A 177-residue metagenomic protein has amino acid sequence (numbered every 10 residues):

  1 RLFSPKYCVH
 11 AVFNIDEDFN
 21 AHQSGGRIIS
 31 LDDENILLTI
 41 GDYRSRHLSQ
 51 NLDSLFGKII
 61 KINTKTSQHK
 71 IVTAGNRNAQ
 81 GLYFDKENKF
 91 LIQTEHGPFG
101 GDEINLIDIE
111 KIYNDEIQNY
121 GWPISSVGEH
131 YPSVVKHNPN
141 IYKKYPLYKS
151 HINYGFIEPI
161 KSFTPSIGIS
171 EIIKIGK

Functional and structural regions predicted by a protein language model:
L2-S30: Asp-box/WD-like beta-propeller blade repeats and closely related beta-sheet repeat scaffolds
N14-E17, G41, S45: A broad detector of the eukaryotic-type serine/threonine protein kinase catalytic domain
E34-L37, K89-F90: Generic structural signal for coil-to-beta-strand starts
D42-K177: Beta-propeller domain segments
